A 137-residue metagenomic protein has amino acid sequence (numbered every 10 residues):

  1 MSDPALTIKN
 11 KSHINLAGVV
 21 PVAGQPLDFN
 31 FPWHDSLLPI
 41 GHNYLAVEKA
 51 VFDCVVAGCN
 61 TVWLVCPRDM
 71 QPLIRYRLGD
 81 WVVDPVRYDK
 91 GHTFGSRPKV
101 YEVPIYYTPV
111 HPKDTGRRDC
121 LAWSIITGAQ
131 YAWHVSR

Functional and structural regions predicted by a protein language model:
M1-L38, Y44, K49, V55-V62: N-terminal nucleotide-binding beta1-loop-alpha1 segment
N30, I74-D80, D114-D119: Short, flexible/disordered intra-domain loops and linkers
N43, A50, C66-M70: Residues in the short beta-alpha loop(s) of Rossmann-like NAD(P)-binding domains
A50-D53, A57, D80, T127-H134: A generic secondary-structure signal
A57-V62, R68-P72, R77-D80: Glycine-rich FAD cofactor-binding loop and adjacent beta-loop-alpha segment at the N-terminus of flavoprotein
P72-Y107: Acidic donor-binding segment of Leloir-type glycosyltransferases
T93-R137: Conserved beta-loop-beta/alpha segment of the NTase-like Rossmann-fold superfamily that binds/positions NTPs
